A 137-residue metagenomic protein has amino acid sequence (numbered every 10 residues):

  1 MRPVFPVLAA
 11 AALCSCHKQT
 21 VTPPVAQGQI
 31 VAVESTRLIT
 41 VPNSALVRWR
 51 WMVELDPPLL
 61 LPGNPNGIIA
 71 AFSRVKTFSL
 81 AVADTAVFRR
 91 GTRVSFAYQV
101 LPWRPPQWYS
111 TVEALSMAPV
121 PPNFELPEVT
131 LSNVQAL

Functional and structural regions predicted by a protein language model:
M1-K18: Sec-dependent bacterial lipoprotein signal peptides
K18-P24: OB/S1-fold single-stranded nucleic-acid-binding modules and their adjacent gly/ser/pro-rich low-complexity linkers
P24-L137: First exposed extracellular module after export/assembly in secreted or surface-exposed proteins
